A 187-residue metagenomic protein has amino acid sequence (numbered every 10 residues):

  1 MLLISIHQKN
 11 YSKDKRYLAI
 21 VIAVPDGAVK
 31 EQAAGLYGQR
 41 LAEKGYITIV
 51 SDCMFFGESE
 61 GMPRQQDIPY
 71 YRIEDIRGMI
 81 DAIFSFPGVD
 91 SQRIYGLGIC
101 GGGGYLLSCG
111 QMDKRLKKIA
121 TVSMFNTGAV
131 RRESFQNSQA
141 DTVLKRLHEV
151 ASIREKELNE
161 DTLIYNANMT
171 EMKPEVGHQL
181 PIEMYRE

Functional and structural regions predicted by a protein language model:
M1-Y11: A short loop-to-beta-strand scaffold at the N-terminal edge of the catalytic core in hydrolase folds
D14-P25: Short beta-strand element of the alpha/beta-hydrolase
G27-Q39, C53: The serine-hydrolase catalytic nucleophile loop
A33, Q66-P87: Alpha/beta-hydrolase active-site loop
R40-E60: Conserved alpha/beta-hydrolase
P87-C100: Alpha/beta-hydrolase fold nucleophile elbow
G98-S108: Glycine-rich nucleophile elbow surrounding the catalytic serine of serine-hydrolase chemistry
L107-E187: Alpha/beta-hydrolase-fold enzymes
